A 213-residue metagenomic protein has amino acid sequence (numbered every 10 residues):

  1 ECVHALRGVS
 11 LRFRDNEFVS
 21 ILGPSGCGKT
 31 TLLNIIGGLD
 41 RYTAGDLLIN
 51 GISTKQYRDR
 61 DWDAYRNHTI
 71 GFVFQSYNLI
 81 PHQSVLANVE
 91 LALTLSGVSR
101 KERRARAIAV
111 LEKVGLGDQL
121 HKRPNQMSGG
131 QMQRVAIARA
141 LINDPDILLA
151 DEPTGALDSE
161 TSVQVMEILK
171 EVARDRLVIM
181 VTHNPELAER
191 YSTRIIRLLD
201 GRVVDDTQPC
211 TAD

Functional and structural regions predicted by a protein language model:
E1-S192, L198: ABC family nucleotide-binding domain
I195-T207: H-loop (His-switch) and adjacent beta-strand-loop-beta switch element of ABC-type ATPase nucleotide-binding domains
P209-D213: ABC ATPase nucleotide-binding domains
